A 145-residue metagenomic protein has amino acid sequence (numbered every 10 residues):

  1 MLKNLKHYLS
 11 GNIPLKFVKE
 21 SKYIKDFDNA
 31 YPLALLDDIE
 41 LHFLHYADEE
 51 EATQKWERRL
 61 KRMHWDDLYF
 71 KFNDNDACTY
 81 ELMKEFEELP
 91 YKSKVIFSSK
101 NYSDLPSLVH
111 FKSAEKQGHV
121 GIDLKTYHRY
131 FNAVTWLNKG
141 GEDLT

Functional and structural regions predicted by a protein language model:
M1-N73, A77-T79, D104, V109-G118: Positively charged, amphipathic N-terminal segments that serve as targeting/anchoring signals
T53-W56, C78-E81, E88-L89, E142-T145: Structural boundary micro-motifs
M63, K84-Y91: Short, conserved loop/helix-junction motifs that constitute active-site signature segments in enzyme catalytic cores
N73, I96-S99: Short beta-strand/turn micro-motifs composed of small residues that flank or help shape donor/cofactor-binding pockets
E88-K92, S113-K116: Short, low-complexity, polar/charged sequence segments that are solvent-exposed and flexible
S98-T145: Polybasic, proline/glycine-rich intrinsically disordered low-complexity segments
